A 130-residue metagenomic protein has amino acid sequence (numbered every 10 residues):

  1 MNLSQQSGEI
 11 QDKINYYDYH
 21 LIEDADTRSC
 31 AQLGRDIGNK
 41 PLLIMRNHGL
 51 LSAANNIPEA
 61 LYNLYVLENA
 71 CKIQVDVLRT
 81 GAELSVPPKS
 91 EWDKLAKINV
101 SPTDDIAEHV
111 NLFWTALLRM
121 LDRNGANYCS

Functional and structural regions predicted by a protein language model:
M1-S130: Glycine-rich flexible loops
